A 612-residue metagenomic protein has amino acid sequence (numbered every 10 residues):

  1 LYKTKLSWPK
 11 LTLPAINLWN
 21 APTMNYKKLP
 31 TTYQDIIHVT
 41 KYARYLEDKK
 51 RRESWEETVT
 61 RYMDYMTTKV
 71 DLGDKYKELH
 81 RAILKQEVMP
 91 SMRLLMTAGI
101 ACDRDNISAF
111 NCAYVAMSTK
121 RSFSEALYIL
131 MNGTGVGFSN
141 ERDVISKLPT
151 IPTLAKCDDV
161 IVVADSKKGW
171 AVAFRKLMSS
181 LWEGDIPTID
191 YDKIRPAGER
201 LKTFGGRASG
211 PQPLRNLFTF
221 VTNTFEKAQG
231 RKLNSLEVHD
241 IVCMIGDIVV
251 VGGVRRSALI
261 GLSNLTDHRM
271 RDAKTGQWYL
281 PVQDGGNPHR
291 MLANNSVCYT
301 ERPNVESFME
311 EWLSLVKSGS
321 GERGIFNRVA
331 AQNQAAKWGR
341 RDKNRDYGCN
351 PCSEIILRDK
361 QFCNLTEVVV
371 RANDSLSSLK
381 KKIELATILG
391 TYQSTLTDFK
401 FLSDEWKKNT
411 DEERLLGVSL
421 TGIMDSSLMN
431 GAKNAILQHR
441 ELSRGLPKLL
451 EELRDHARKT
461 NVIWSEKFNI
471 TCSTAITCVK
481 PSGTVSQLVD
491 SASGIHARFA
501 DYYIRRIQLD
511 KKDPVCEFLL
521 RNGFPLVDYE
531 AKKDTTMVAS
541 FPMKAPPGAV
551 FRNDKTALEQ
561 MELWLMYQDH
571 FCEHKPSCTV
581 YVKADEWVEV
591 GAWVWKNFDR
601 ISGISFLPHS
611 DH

Functional and structural regions predicted by a protein language model:
W8-H612: Extended catalytic cores of very large enzyme megasubunits
